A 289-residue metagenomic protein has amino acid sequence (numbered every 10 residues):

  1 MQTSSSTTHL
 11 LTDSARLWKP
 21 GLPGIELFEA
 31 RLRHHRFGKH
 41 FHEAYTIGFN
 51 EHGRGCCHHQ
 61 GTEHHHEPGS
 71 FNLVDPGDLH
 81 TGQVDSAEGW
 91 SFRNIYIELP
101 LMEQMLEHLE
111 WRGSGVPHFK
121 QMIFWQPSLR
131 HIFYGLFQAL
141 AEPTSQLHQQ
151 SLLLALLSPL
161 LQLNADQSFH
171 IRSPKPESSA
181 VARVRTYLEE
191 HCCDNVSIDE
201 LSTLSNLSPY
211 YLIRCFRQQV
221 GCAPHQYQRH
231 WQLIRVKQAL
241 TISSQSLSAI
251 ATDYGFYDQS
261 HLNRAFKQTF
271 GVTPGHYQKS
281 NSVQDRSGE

Functional and structural regions predicted by a protein language model:
M1-T12, E26, C56, D75 (+6 more regions): N-terminal secretory/membrane-targeting helices
Q2-G115, E142-S145: N-terminal regulatory/effector-sensing and dimerization cores that precede helix-turn-helix DNA-binding domains
T46-F49, E98-L101, S128, I132 (+2 more regions): Amphipathic, well-ordered alpha-helical segments in soluble domains
E110-S114, L129-Y134: Acidic/polar active-site rim loop that often engages polyanionic ligands
S114-P127, Q138-S205, Q218-H230: Short, Lys/Arg-enriched, Trp-marked, Pro/Gly-tolerant hinge/linker segments that flank
T186, E190, D194-D199, L207 (+3 more regions): Terminal helix-turn-helix DNA-binding modules in bacterial transcription factors
